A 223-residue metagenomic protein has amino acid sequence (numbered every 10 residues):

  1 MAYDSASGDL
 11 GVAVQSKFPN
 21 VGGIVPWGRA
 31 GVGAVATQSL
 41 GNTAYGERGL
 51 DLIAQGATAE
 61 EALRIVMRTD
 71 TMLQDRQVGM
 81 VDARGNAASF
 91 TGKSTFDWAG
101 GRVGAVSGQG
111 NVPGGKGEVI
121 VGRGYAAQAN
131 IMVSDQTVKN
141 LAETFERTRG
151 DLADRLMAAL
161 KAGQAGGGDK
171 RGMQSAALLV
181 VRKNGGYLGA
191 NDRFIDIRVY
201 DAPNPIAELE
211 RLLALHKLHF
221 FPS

Functional and structural regions predicted by a protein language model:
M1-S223: N-terminal nucleophile
